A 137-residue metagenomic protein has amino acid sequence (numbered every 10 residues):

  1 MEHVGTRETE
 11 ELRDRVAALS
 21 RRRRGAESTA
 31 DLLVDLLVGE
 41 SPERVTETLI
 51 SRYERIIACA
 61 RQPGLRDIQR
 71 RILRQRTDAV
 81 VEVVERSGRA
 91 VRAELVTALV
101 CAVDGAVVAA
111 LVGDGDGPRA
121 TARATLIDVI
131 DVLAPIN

Functional and structural regions predicted by a protein language model:
M1-L12, Q69: Amphipathic alpha-helical segments enriched in hydrophobic/aromatic and basic residues that form the DNA-contacting
T6, R13-L49, V96-L99, R123: Hydrophobic alpha-helical connector segments
A17, L37-V38, I56-I57, V81 (+1 more regions): Amphipathic alpha-helical segments within well-ordered protein domains
L36-L37, R52-I56, L99, V103-A106: Short alpha-helical scaffolding segments that buttress acidic/His motifs in well-ordered protein cores
E43-L49, E82-S87, R119: A surface-exposed regulatory interaction patch that couples sensing to output across bacterial transport/metabolic
E43-P63: Amphipathic alpha-helical segments used for helix-helix packing
R66, R70, R74, E85-N137: Hydrophobic/aromatic-rich alpha-helical bundle segments in the mid-to-C-terminal region
